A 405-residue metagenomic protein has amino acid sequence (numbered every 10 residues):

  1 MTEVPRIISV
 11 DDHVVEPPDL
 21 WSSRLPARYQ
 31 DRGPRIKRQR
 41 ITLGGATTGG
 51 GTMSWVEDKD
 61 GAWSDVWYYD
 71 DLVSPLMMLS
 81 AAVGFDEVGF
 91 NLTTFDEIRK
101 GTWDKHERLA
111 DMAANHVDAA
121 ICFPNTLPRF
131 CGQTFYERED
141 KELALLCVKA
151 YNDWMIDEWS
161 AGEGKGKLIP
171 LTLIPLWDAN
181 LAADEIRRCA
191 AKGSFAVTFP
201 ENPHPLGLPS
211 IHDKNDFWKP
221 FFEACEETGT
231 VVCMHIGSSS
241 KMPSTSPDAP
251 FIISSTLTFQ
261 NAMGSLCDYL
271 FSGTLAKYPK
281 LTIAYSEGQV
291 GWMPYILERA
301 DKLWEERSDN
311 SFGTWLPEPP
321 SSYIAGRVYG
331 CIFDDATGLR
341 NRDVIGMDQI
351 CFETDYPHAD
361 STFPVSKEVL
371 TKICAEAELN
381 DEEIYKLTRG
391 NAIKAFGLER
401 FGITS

Functional and structural regions predicted by a protein language model:
T2-R6, E16-N91, D96-R99, D104-A119 (+9 more regions): Mid-to-C-terminal alpha-helical segments outside catalytic/metal-binding sites
V10, E16, F123, P200: Conserved residues at the C-terminal ends of beta-strands
E87-T93, P128-L143, N180: Surface-exposed, active-site-proximal loop segments in enzymatic domains
T93-T102, R138, L168-N180: Active-site mouth loops of central-metabolism enzymes
C122-E137, G162-I169: Substrate-binding cleft and catalytic face of glycoside hydrolase catalytic domains, especially the flexible beta-alpha
F123-P128, I236-K241, Y356-A359: Short glycine-enriched loops at secondary-structure junctions
F135-D140, S246-L257, S366-K372: Short glycine/proline- and charge-enriched loop/turn segments that cap or connect secondary-structure elements
L143-L146, S160, K167-I169, I174-C351 (+1 more regions): Catalytic pocket-lining loop regions of alpha/beta-barrel enzymes, especially the amidohydrolase/enolase/GH5 lineages
